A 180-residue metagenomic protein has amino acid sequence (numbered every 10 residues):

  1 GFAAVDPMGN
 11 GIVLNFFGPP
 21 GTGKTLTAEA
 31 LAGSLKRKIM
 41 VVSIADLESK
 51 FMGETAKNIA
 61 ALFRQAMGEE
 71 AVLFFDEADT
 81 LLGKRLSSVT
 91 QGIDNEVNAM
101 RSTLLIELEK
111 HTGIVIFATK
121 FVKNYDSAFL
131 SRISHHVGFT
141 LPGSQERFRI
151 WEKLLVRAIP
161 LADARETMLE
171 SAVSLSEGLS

Functional and structural regions predicted by a protein language model:
G1-E170: Walker A/P-loop NTP-binding motif of AAA+ ATPase domains
L169-S180: A short helix-loop-helix "switch/interaction" segment in the helical subdomain of ASCE P-loop NTPases
